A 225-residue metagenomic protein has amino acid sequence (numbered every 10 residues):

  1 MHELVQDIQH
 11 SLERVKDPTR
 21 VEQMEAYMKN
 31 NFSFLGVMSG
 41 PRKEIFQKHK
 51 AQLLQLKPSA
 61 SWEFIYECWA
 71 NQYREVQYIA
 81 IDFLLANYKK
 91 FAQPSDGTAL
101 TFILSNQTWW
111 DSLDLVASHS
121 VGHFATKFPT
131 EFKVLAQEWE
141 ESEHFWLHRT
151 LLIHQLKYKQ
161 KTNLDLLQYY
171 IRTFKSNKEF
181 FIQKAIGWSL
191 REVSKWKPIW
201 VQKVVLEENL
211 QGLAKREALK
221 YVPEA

Functional and structural regions predicted by a protein language model:
M1-A225: Alpha-helical scaffold domains
